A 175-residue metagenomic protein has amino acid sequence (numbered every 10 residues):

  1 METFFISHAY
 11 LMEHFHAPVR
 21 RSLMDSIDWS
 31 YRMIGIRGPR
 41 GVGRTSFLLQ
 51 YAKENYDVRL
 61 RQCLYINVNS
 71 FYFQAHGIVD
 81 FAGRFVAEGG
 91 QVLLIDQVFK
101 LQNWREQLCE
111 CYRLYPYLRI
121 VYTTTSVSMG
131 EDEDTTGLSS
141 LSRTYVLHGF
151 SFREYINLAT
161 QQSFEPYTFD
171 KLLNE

Functional and structural regions predicted by a protein language model:
M1-S26: N-terminal pre-Walker A segment at the start of P-loop NTPase domains
E2, S7-Y10, T125, D132-E175: Interdomain motor-coupling "hinge/lid" segment immediately C-terminal to the ATP-binding subdomain of NTP-driven enzymes
I36: Hydrophobic anchor at the beta1->P-loop junction of P-loop NTPases
R40-G41: Walker A (P-loop) phosphate-binding loop of P-loop NTPases
R44-T45: Conserved lysine of the Walker
L60-G89: Short glycine-rich substrate-engagement loop in P-loop NTPases that contacts/grips substrate
L94, R119-T125, V146: Structural recognition of the conserved hydrophobic beta-strand(s) that form the central parallel beta-sheet of P-loop
